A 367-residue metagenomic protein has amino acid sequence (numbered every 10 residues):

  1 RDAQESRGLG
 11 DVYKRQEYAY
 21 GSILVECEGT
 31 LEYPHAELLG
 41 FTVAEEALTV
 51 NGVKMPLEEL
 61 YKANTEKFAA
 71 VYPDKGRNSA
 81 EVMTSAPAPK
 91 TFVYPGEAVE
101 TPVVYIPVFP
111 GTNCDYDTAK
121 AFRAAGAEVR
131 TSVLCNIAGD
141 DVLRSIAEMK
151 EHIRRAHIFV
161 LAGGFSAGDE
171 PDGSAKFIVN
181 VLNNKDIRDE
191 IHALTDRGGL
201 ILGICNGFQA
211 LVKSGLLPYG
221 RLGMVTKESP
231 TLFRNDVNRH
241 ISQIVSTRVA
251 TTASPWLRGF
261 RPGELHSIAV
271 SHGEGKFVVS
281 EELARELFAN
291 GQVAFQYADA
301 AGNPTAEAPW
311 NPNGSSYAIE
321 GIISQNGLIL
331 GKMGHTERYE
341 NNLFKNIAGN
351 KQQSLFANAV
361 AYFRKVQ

Functional and structural regions predicted by a protein language model:
D2-L9, Y13: Single conserved hydrophobic/aromatic residue that forms the stacking wall/gate of nucleotide- or nucleobase-binding
S6-R7, E26-E28, L39-T42, P107-F109 (+4 more regions): Generic beta-strand/beta-sheet core signal
D11-Y61, K185, D189-D196: Phosphate/diphosphate-binding loops
Y20-S22, E28-E32, F41-A44, M55 (+7 more regions): Short, glycine-/Ser/Thr-/acidic-enriched flexible segments
V50-I204, F208-Y219, F233-I241, S316 (+1 more regions): N-terminal beta1-alpha1 cap of cysteine-dependent amidohydrolase-like domains
R123, L143-E151, E190-A193, K227-Q367: Amide-donor transfer/coupling interface in amidating biosynthetic enzymes
P218-E228: A short alpha->loop->secondary-structure connector
